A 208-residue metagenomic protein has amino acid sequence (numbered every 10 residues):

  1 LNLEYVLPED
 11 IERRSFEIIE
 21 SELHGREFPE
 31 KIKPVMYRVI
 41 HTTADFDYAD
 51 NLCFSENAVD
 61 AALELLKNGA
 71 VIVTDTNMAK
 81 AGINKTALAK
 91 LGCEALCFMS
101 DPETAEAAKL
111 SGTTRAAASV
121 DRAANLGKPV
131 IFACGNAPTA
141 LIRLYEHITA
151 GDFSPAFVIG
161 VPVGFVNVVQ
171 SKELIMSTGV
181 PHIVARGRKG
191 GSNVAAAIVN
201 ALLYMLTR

Functional and structural regions predicted by a protein language model:
L1-E30: Charged, compositionally biased N-terminal leader segments and the immediate start of the first structured element
E27-H41: N-terminal glycine-rich anion-binding loops that anchor highly charged ligand groups
D50-L65: A short, well-structured juxtamembrane/interface segment
D75, I159-G160, I198: Buried hydrophobic positions in well-ordered alpha/beta secondary-structure cores of metabolic enzymes
A79-G82, P138-L144, F165-V169, G191-A195: Short glycine/serine/threonine-rich phosphate/pyrophosphate-binding segments that cradle anionic phosphate groups
L88-L126: Long, charge-dense
A156-F165: ADP-ribose/adenylate-binding Rossmann-like module
V166-R208: C-terminal functional extensions of proteins
